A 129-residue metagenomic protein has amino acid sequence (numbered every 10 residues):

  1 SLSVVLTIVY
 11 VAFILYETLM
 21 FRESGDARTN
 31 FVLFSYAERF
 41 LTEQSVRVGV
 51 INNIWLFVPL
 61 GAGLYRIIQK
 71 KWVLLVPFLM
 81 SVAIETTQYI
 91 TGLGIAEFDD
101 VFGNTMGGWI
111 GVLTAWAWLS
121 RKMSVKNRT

Functional and structural regions predicted by a protein language model:
S1-F98, W109-T129: Bulky hydrophobic segments
T105-M106: Membrane-interface transmembrane-helix boundary segments in multi-pass integral membrane proteins
